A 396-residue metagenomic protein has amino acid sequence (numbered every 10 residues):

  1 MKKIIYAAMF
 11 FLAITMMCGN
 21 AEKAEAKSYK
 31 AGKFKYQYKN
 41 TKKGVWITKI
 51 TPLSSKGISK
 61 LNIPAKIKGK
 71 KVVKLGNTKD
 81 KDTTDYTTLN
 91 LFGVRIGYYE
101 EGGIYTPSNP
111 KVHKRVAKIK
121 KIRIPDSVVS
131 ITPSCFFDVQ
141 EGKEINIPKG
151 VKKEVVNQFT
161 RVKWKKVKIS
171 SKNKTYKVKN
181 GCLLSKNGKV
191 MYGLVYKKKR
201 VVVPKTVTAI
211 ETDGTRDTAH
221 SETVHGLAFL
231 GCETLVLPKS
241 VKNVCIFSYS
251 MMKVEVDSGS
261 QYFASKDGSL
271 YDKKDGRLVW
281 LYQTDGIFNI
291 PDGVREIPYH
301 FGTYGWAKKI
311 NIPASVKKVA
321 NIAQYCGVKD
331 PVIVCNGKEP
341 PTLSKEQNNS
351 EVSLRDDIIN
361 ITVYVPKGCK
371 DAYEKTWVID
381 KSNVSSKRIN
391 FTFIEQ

Functional and structural regions predicted by a protein language model:
M1-I5: Positively charged n-region of N-terminal signal peptides that target proteins for export
A8-M16: Bacterial N-terminal signal peptides
M16-Y29: Sec-dependent signal peptide cleavage junction
K33, N40-G44, K56-V73, D85-S130 (+11 more regions): Structural signature of tandem-repeat unit edges
F159-T160, S248-Y249, A323-Y325, E346-R355 (+1 more regions): A structural signal for leucine-rich repeat
T376-N390: Helix-loop-beta element that forms the nucleotide-linked donor phosphate-binding surface in glycosyltransferases
